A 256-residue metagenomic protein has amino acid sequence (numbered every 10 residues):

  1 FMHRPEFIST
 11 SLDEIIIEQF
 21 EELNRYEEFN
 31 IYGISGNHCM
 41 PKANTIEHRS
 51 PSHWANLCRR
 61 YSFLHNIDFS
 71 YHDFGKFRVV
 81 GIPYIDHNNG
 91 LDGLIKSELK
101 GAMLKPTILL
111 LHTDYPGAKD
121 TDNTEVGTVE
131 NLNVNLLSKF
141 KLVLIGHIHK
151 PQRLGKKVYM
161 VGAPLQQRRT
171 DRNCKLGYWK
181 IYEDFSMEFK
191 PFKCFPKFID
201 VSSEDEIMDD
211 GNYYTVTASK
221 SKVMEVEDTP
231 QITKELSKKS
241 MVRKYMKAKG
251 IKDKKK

Functional and structural regions predicted by a protein language model:
F1-Y71, L136-F140: Core catalytic region of metal-dependent phosphoesterases/phosphodiesterases, especially metallo-beta-lactamase-like
M2-E6, S35-T45, H72, D86-N89 (+3 more regions): Active-site environment of divalent metal-dependent phosphoester hydrolases
D13, D86, G93-K96, G101-F140: Active-site-proximal segments of metal-dependent phosphoesterases and phosphodiesterases across multiple
I16, G36, V79, H147 (+3 more regions): Divalent metal-coordination and catalytic microenvironments
K76-D86, T107-H112, V158-G162: Active-site-proximal beta-strand elements of phosphoester/diester hydrolases
T121-M187: Conserved beta-sheet core of the metallophosphoesterase superfamily
Y182-K256: Accessory, non-catalytic peripheral segments of nucleic-acid enzymes
